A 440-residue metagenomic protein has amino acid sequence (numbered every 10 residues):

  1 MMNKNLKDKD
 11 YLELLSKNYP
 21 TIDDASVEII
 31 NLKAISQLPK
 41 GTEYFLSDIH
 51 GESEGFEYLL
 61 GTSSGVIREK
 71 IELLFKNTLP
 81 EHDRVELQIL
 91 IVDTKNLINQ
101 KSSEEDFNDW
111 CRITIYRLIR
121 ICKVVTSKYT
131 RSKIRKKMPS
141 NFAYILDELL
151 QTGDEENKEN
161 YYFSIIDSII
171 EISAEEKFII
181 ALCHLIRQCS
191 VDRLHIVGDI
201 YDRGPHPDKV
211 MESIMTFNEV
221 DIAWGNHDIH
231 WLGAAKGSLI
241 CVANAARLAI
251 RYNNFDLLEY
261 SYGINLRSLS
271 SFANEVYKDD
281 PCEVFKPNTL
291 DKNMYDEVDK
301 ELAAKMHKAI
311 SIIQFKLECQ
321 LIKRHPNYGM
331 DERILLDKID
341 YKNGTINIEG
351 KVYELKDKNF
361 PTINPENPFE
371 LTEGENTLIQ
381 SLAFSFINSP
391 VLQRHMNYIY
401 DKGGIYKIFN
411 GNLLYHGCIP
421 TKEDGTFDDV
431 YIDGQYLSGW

Functional and structural regions predicted by a protein language model:
M1-W440: Feature recognizes metal-dependent phosphohydrolase scaffolds
